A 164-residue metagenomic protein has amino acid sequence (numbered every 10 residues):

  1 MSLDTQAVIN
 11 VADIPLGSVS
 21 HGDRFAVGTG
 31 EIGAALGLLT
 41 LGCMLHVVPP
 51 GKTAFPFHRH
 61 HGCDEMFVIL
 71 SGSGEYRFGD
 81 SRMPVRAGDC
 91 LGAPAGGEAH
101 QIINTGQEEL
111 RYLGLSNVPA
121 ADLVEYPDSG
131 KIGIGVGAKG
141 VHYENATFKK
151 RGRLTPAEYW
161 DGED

Functional and structural regions predicted by a protein language model:
M1-T40, E125-D164: A short, N-terminal "cap"/entry segment at the start of jelly-roll beta-barrel domains of the cupin/DSBH fold
A26-E31, M44-H60, A95-G96: Conserved short histidine dyad/triad with adjacent acidic residue
G37, A95-D122: Ligand-binding loop in jelly-roll beta-barrel domains
L38-L41, H61-D64, I69-S71, R86 (+1 more regions): Short connector loops at helix/strand junctions that flank enzyme active sites, especially segments positioning acidic
L45-P49, R59-R77, L115-P119: Short, conserved beta-strand element in jelly-roll/cupin
G72, G88, I102: Short hydrophobic/aromatic patches on the structural cores and recognition surfaces of FHA
D80-G97: Short acidic-glycine-tyrosine-enriched beta hairpin
